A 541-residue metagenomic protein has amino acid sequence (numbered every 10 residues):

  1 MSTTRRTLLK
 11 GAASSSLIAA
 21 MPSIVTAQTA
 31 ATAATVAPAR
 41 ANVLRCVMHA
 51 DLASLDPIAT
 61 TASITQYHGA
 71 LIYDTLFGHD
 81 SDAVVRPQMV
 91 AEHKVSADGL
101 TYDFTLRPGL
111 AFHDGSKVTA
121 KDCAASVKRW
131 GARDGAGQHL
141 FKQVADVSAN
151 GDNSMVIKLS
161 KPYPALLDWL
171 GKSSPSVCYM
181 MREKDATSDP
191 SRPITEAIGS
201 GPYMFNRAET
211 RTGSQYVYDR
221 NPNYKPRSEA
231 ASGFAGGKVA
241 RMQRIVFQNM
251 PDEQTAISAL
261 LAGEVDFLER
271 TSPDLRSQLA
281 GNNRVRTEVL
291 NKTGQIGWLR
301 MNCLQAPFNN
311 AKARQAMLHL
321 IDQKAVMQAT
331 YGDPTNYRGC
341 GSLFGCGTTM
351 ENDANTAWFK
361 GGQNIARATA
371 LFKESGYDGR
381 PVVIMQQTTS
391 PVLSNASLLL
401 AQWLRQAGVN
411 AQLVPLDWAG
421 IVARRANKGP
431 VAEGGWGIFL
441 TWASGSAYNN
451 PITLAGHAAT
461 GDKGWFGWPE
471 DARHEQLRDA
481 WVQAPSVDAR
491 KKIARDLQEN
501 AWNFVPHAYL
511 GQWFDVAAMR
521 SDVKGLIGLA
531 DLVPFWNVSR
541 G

Functional and structural regions predicted by a protein language model:
A37, F359-G362, Q412-A426, I452-S521 (+1 more regions): Extracytoplasmic/peripheral linker and loop segments enriched in polar/acidic and small residues with frequent Thr/Pro
V47-A97, A125-K128, I198, Y509: N-terminal lobe/hinge region of extracytoplasmic solute-binding protein
H139-A186, S191-R211: Surface-exposed binding/hinge segments that line and control ligand-binding clefts or catalytic entry sites
Y203-M204, T335-E374, S390-N395: Structural transition elements
T212-S214, D252-E253, T271-P273, Y337 (+5 more regions): Ligand/substrate-recognition segments at binding pockets and active sites
P226-Q278, N410: Ligand-site clamp/hinge motif
Q278, L304, F308-T348, N395-A396 (+1 more regions): Periplasmic-binding protein-like
M519-G541: Long beta-strand-rich cores associated with HINT superfamily self-processing modules
